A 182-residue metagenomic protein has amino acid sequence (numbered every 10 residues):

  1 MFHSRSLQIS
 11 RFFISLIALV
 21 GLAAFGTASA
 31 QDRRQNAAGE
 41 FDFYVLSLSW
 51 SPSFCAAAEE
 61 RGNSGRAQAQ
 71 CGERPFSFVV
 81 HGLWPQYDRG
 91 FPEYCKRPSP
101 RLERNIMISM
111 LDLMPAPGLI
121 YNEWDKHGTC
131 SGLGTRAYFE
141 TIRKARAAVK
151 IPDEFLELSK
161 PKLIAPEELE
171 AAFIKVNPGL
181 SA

Functional and structural regions predicted by a protein language model:
M1-I9: N-terminal secretory signal peptides that target proteins for export/translocation
L7, Q31-R33, E168-F173: Generic detector of solvent-exposed, compositionally biased contiguous segments
F13-A24: Bacterial N-terminal signal peptides
G26-A30: Sec/Tat signal peptide C-region and signal peptidase I cleavage site
Q31-A57: N-terminal module-boundary/linker segments of secreted carbohydrate-active enzymes
E60-A182: Domain-level detector of nuclease and nuclease-like folds in predominantly extracellular/periplasmic contexts
